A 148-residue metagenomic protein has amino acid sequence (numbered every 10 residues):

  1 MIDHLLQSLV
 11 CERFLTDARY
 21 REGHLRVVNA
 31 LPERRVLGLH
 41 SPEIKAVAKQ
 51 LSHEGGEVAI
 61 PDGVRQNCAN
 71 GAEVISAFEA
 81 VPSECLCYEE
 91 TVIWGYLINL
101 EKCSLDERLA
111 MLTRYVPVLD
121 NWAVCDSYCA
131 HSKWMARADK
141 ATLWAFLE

Functional and structural regions predicted by a protein language model:
M1-E148: Alpha-helical scaffold domains
